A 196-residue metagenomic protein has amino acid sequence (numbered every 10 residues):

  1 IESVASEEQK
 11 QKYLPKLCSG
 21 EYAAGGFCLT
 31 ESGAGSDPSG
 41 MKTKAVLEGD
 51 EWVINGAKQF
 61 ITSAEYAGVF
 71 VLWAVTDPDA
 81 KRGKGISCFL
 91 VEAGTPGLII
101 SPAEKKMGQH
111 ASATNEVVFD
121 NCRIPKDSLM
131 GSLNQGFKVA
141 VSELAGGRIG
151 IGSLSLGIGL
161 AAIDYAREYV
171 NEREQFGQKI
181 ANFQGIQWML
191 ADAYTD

Functional and structural regions predicted by a protein language model:
I1-E8, G35-D37, V46: N-terminal glycine-rich flavin-associated loop
S6, F27, A45, I54-G56 (+5 more regions): Buried hydrophobic positions in well-ordered alpha/beta secondary-structure cores of metabolic enzymes
Y13, M41, A57-Q59, S101-K105: Short beta-alpha junctions and helix-cap segments that line functional grooves
L17, A34-M41, L47-E48, W52 (+2 more regions): Hydrophobic, small-residue-rich alpha-helical packing segments that form membrane-like cores
G20-L29: A short, Trp-centered hydrophobic/proline-enriched beta-strand micro-motif
G33-S36, F60-S63, D79-A80, K106-A113: Short Gly/Pro-enriched turn/cap motifs at secondary-structure boundaries
N55-I100: A short core secondary-structure module
C88, L98-D196: Glycine-rich beta->alpha junctions and the first turn(s) of the following alpha-helix
